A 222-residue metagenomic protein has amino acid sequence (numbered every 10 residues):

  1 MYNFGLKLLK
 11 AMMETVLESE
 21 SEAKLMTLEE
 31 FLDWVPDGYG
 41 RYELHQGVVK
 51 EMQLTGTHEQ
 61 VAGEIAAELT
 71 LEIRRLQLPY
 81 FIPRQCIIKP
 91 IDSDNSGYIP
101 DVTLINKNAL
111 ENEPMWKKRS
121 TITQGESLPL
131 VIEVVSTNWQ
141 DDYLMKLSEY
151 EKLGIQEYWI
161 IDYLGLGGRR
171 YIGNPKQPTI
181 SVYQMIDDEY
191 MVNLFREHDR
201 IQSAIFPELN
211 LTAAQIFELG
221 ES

Functional and structural regions predicted by a protein language model:
M1-S222: Gly/Pro/Ser/Thr-rich low-complexity, intrinsically disordered segments predominantly at protein N-termini
